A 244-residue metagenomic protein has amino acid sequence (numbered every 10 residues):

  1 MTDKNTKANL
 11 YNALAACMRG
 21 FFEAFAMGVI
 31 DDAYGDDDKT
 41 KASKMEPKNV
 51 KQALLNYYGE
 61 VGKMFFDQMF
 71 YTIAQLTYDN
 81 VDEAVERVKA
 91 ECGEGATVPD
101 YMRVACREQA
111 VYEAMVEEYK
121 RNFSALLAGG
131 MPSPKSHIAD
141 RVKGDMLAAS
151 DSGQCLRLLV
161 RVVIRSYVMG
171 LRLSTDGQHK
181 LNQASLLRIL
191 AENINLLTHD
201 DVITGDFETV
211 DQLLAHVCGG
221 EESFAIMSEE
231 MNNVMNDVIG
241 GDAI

Functional and structural regions predicted by a protein language model:
L10-V29, V50, L54-V81, M102-M115 (+6 more regions): Extended low-polarity, hydrophobic cluster-rich segments
V29, L127, I138, V142 (+3 more regions): Composition-driven recognition of long, low-complexity, acid-poor segments enriched in small hydrophobic and small
V29-K41, A96, L127, M131-P132 (+2 more regions): Charged, low-complexity interaction regions
T72-I73, A84-V88, D206-T209: Short, charged early-sequence alpha-helical segments and their helix-coil boundaries
K135, K143, S185, N195 (+3 more regions): Asparagine/serine/threonine-enriched low-complexity, disordered tracts, especially those forming N-linked glycosylation
T204-E208, Q212-H216, E222-A225, N232-M235: Phosphate-handling catalytic cores of nucleic-acid transaction enzymes
